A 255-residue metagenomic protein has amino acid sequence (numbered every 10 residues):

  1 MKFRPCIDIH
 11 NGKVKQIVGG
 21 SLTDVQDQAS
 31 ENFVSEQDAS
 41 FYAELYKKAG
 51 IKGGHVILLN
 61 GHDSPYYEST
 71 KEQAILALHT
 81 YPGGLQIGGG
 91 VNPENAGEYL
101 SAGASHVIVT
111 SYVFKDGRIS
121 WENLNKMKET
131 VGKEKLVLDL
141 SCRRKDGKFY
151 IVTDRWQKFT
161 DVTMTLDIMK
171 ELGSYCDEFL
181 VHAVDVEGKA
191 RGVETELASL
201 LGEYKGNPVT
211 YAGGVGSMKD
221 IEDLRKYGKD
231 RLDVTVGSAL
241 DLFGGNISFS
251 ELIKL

Functional and structural regions predicted by a protein language model:
D8, Y46, G54, Y99 (+4 more regions): Conserved, mostly hydrophobic/aromatic
H10-N11, K15-V25, L100-V186: Conserved anion-binding
I17-E68: N-terminal beta-alpha supersecondary unit
G53-E72, S111-G117, V181-A190: Glycine-rich, proline-tolerant flexible connector loops at the mouths of alpha/beta enzymes
H55-V56, I108-V109, V137-D139, L180 (+2 more regions): Conserved beta-strand positions in the central sheet of alpha/beta enzyme cores
Y67-I75, S120-N125, D161-L166, R191-S199 (+1 more regions): Charged helix-capping and loop-helix junction motifs
Q73-H106, E196-V234, S250-L252: Catalytic cores of alpha/beta
I119-T130, I221-L255: C-terminal helical cap(s) of enzyme catalytic domains, especially alpha/beta-barrels
